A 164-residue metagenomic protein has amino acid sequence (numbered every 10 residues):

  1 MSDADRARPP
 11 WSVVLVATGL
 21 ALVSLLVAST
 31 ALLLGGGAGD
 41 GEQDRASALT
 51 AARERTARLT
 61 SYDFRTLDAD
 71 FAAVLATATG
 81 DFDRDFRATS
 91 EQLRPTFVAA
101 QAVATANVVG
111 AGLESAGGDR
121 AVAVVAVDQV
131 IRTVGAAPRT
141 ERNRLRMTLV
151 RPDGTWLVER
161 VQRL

Functional and structural regions predicted by a protein language model:
M1-D40: Amphipathic, hydrophobic N-terminal targeting peptides for secretion and organelle import
Q43-A99: Core segments of small alpha/beta cavity-forming domains
R58-L59, R139, G154: Charged, amphipathic alpha-helical segments and their flanking helix caps
S90, V125-Q129, Q162-R163: A mature extracytoplasmic/lumenal domain signature
A99-V134: Surface-exposed, charged secondary-structure patches
V122, R144-L164: Short beta-strand edge/turn micro-motifs at domain boundaries
I131-T133, E141-M147: Low-complexity, intrinsically disordered Gly/Pro/Thr-rich segments
V134-R139, E159: Solvent-exposed, non-transmembrane alpha-helical starts
